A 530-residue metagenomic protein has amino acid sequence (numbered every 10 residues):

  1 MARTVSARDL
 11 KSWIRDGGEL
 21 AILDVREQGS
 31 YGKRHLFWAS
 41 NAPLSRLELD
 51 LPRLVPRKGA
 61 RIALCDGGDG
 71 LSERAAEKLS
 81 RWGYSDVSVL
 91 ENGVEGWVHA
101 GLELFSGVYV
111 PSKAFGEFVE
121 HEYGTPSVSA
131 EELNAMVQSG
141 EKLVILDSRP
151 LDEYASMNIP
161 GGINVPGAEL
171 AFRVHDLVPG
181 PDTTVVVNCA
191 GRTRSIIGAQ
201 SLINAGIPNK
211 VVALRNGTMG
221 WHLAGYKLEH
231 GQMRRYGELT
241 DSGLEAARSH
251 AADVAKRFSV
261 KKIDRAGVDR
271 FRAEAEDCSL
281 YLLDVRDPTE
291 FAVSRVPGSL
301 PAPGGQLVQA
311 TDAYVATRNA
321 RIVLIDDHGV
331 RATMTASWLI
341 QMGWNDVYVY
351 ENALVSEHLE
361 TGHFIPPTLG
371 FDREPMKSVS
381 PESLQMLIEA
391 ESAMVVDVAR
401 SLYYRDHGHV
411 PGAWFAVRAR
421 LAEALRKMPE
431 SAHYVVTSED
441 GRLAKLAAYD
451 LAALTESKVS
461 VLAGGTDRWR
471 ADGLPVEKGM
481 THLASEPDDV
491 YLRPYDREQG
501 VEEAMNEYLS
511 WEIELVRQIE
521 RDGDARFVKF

Functional and structural regions predicted by a protein language model:
M1-A21, V25-V144, S148-Y281, V285-M394 (+1 more regions): Rhodanese-like catalytic fold shared by cysteine-dependent sulfurtransferases and DSP/PTP-type phosphatases
